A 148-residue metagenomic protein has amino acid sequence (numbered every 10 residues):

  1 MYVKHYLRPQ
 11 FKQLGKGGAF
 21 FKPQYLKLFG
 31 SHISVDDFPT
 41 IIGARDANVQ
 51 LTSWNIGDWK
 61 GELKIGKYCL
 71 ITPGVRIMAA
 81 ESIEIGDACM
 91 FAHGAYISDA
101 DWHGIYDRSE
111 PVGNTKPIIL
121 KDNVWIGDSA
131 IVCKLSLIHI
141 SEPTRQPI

Functional and structural regions predicted by a protein language model:
M1-S98, K121-D122, A130-V132: Domain-scale signature associated with acetyltransferase and cell-envelope carbohydrate enzymes
Q50, G104-S109: A short, acidic/glycine-rich surface segment
D58, S109-N123: Glycine-rich NAD(P)-binding loop of Rossmann-like domains
C89, V124, I140-E142: Short hydrophobic faces within alpha-helices
G127: Short beta-strand-to-coil loop within P-loop NTPase ATPase cores
I138-I148: Single conserved hydrophobic/aromatic residue that forms the stacking wall/gate of nucleotide- or nucleobase-binding
